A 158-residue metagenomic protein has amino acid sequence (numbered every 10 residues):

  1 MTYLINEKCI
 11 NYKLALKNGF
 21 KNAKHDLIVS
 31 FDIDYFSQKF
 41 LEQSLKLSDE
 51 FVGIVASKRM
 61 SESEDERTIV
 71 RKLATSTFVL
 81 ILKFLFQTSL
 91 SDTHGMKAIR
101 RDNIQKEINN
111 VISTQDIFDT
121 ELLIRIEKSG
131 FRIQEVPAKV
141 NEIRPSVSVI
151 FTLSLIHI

Functional and structural regions predicted by a protein language model:
M1-L4: Acidic donor-binding segment of Leloir-type glycosyltransferases
N6-N22, L27, Q38-D116, E142-T152: Acceptor/aglycone-binding surface of glycosyltransferases and processive sugar-polymer synthases
I33-S37: Acidic metal-phosphate-binding loop of nucleotide-sugar-dependent transferases
T88, V111-T114, L123-N141: Catalytic donor-sugar/metal-binding loop of nucleotide-sugar-dependent glycosyltransferases
T120: DNA-recognition element of transcription regulators
I156-I158: Conserved small/polar residues in nucleotide/adenosyl-binding loops
